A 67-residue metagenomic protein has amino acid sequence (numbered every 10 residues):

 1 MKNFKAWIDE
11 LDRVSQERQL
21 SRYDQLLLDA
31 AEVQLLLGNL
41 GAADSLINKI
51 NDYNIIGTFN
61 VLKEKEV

Functional and structural regions predicted by a protein language model:
K2-L26: N-terminal acidic leader/helix
F4, I56-F59: Short amphipathic alpha-helical interaction elements located at domain edges and within/adjacent to intrinsically
Q19-N54: Acidic, low-complexity, intrinsically disordered interaction modules
T58-V67: TPR/TPR-like alpha-solenoid helical repeat scaffolds
